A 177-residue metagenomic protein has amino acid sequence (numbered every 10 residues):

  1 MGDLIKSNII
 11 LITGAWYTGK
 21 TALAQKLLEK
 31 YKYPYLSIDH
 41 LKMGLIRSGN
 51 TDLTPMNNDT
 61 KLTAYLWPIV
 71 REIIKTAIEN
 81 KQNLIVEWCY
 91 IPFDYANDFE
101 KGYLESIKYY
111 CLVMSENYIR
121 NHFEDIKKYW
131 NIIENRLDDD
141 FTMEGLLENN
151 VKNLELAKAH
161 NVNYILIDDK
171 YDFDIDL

Functional and structural regions predicted by a protein language model:
M1-S7: Phosphate-binding P-loop
I12: Hydrophobic anchor at the beta1->P-loop junction of P-loop NTPases
A15: P-loop (Walker A) phosphate-binding loop of NTP-binding proteins
G19: Conserved glycine(s) of the Walker
Q25-I69: Conserved substrate/cofactor phosphate-moiety recognition/catalytic segment in nucleotide-dependent phosphotransferases
K61-S106, Y110-M114: Glycine-rich phosphate-binding loop used to anchor ATP phosphates in small-molecule kinases, encompassing both
I107-K152: A glycine- and Lys/Arg-enriched "phosphate-lid" helix/loop adjacent to the NTP-binding pocket of small-molecule kinases
V151-L177: NTP-dependent small-molecule kinase module
